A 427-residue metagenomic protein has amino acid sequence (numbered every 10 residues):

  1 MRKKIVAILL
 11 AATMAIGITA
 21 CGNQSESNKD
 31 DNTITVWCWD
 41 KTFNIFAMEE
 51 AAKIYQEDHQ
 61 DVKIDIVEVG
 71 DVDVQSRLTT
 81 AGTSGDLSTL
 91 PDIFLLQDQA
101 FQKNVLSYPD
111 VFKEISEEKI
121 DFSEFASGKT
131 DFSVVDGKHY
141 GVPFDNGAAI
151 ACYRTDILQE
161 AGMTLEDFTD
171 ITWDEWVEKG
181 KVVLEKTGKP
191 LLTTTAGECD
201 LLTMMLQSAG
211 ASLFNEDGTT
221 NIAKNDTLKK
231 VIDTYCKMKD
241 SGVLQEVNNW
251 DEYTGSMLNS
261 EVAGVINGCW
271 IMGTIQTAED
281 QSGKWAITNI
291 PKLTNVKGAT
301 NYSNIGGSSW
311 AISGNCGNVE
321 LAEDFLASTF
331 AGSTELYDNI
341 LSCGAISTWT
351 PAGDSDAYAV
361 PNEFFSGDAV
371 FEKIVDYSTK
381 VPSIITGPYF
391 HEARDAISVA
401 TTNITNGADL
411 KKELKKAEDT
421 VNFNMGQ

Functional and structural regions predicted by a protein language model:
M1-T35, E57, K412-K415, D419-Q427: Short, low-complexity disordered leader/linker segments with a strong preference for bacterial N-terminal type II
K29-K41, V62-V67, D92-I93, Y140: Short, well-ordered beta-strand elements
D58-F125, E160-G162, E261-G264, E279: Extracytoplasmic "Venus flytrap"/periplasmic binding protein-like
L95-I150, V177-K179, M204, A286-I290 (+1 more regions): Hinge/lid segment of periplasmic solute-binding proteins
N104, I271-S282, T294-A396: C-terminal lobe and pocket-closing loops of periplasmic/extracytoplasmic Venus-flytrap solute-binding proteins
K138-F144, A149, Q159, D174-N221 (+2 more regions): Extracytoplasmic/periplasmic solute-binding protein
Q159, L165, S355-V360, E372-Q427: Conserved C-terminal helix/tail region of periplasmic/extracytoplasmic solute-binding proteins
E178-V182, G218-V247, I290: Glycine-centered hinge/linker elements that transmit conformational signals in sensory and ligand-binding systems
